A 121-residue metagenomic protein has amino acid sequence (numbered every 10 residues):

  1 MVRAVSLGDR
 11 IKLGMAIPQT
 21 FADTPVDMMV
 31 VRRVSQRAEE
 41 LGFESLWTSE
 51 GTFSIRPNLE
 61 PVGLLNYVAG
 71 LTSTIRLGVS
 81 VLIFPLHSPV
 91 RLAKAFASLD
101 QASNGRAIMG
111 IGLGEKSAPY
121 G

Functional and structural regions predicted by a protein language model:
M1-L71, R76: N-terminal beta1-alpha1-beta2 module of alpha/beta enzyme domains
L7-V26, L86-G121: Flexible, glycine-rich active-site loops centered on histidine and acidic residues that chelate a metal or position
S49, S80, G110-G112: Structural motif
T52, L82, G114-K116: Catalytic metal-binding/acid-base residues of hydrolase active sites
R76-S88: Structural motif corresponding to the early beta-alpha repeats
